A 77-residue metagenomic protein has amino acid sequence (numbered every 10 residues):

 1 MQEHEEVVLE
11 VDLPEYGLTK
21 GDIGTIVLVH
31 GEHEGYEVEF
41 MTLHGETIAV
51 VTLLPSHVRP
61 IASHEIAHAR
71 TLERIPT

Functional and structural regions predicted by a protein language model:
Q2-H64, A69: Basic/aromatic-rich interaction segments and small domains that mediate binding to polyanionic partners
